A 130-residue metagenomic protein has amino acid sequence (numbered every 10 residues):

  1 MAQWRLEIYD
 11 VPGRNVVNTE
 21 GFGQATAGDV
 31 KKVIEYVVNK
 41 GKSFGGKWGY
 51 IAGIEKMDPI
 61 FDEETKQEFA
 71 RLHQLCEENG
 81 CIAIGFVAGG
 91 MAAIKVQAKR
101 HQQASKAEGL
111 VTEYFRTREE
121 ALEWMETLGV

Functional and structural regions predicted by a protein language model:
A2-V130: Amphipathic, Lys/Arg-enriched alpha-helical "gate/interface" segment within cytosolic domains that mediates
